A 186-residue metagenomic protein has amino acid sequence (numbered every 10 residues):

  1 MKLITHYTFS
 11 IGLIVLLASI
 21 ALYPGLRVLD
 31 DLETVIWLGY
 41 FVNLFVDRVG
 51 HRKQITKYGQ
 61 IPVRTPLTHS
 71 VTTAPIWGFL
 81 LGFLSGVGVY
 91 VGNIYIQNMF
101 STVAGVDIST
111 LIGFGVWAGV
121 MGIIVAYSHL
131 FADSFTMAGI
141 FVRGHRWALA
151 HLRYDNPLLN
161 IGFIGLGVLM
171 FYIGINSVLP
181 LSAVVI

Functional and structural regions predicted by a protein language model:
M1-I186: N-terminal membrane-targeting hydrophobic helices
